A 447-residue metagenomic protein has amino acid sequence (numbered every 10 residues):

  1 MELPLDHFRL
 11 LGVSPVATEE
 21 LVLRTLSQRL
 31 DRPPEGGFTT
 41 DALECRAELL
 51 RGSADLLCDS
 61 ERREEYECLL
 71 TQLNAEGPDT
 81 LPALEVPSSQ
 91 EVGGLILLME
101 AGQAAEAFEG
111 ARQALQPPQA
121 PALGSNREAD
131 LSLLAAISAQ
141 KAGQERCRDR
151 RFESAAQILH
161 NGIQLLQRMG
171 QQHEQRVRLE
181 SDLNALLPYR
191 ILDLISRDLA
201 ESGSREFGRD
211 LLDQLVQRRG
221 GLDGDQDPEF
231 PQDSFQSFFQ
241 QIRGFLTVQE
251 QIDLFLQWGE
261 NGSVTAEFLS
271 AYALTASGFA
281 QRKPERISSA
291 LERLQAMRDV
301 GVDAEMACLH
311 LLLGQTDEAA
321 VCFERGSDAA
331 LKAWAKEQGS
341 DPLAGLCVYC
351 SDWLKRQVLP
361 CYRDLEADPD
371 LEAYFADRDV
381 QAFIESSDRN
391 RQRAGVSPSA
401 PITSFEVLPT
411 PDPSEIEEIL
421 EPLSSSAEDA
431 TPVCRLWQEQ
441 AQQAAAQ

Functional and structural regions predicted by a protein language model:
M1-G37, L49, S53, C68 (+1 more regions): N-terminal J-domain/J-like co-chaperone modules of DnaJ/Hsp40 proteins
E20, E61-E64, A105, E153 (+2 more regions): Residue register within tetratricopeptide repeats
L26, M99, A104, F108-P118 (+8 more regions): Inward-facing hydrophobic residues that define packing positions of alpha-helical scaffold repeats
G37, G52, V86-E100, R127-R148 (+4 more regions): "A position-specific structural signal for the A-helix of alpha-solenoid helical repeats
T71-Q90, S125-A135, L254-T265, L291-R298: TPR-adjacent "capping" and linker segments in tetratricopeptide-repeat scaffold/adaptor proteins
Q119-R127, L165-R178, R298-L309, D328-G345: Boundary/linker segments of alpha-helical solenoid repeat arrays
D233-G244, D253-A296: Alpha-helical adaptor scaffolds
P342, V348, L354-Q447: Long C-terminal extensions of eukaryotic subunits of large macromolecular complexes
